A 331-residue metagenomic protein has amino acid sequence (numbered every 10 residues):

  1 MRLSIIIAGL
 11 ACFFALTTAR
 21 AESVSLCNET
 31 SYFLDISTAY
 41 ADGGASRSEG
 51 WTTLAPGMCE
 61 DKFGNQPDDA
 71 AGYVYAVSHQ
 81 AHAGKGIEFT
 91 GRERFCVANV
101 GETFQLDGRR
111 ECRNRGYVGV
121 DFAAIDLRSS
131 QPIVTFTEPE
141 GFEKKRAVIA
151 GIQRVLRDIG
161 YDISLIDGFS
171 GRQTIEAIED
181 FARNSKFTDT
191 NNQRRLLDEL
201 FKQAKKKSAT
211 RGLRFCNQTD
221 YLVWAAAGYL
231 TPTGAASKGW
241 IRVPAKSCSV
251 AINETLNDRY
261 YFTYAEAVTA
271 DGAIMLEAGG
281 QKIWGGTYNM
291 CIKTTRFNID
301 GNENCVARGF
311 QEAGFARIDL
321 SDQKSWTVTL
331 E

Functional and structural regions predicted by a protein language model:
M1-I5: Positively charged n-region of N-terminal signal peptides that target proteins for export
I7-A15: Bacterial N-terminal signal peptides
T17-A21: Sec/Tat signal peptide C-region and signal peptidase I cleavage site
E22-E29, P56, S78-E331: Cell-envelope/ECM-targeting effectors and their regulatory/trafficking segments
T30-G50: N-terminal targeting signals for Sec/Tat export/insertion, comprising classic cleavable signal peptides
T53: Amphipathic hydrophobic-ligand
E60-G64, S249: Beta-sandwich interaction modules
A70-G72, D258: Noncatalytic modules at the cell exterior or secretory-pathway interfaces, chiefly beta-strand-rich lectin/adhesion
